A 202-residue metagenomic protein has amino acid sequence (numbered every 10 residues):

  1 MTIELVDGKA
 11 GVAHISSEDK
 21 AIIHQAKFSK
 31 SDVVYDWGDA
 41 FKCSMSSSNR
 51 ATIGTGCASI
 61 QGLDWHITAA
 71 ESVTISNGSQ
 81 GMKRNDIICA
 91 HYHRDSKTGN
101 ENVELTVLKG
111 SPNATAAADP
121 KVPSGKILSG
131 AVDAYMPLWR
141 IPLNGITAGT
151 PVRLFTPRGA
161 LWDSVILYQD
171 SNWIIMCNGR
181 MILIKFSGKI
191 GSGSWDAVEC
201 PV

Functional and structural regions predicted by a protein language model:
M1-A58: N-terminal "first-domain core" detector
L5-K9, T52-Q169: Beta-strand-rich solenoidal segments
K30, D36-A40, V73-G78, S171: Short secondary-structure capping/turn segments at boundaries of alpha-helices and beta-strands
V34, A116-D119, G193-A197: A short, polar/proline- and glycine-enriched secondary-structure boundary/capping micro-motif
Y35, C43-M45, M82, D133 (+1 more regions): A generic structural signal for short, solvent-exposed coil/turn residues that cap or connect secondary-structure
C43-M45, N49-I53, A58, V73 (+2 more regions): Generic recognition of long tandem-repeat/solenoid scaffolds
S48-D64, K189-V202: Extracellular attachment/recognition segments
R84-C89, Y168-V202: Beta-rich globular "head" domains
